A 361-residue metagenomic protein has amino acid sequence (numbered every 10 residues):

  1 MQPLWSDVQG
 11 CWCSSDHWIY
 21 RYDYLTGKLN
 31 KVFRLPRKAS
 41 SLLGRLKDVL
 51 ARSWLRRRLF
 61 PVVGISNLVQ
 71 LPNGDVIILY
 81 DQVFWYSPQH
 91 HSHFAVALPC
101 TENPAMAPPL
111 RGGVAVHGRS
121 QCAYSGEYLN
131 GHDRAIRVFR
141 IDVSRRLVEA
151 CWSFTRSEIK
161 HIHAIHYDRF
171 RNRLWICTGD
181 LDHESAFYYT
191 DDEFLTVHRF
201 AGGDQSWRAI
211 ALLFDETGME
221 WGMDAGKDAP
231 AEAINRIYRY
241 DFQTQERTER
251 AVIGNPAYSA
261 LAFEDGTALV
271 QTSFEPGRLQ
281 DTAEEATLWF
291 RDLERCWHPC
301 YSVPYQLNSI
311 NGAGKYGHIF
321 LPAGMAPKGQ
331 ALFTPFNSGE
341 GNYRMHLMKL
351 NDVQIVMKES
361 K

Functional and structural regions predicted by a protein language model:
M1-V8, S41-R45, W54-L71, P104-V116 (+4 more regions): Repeated scaffold domains used in trafficking and secretory/extracellular systems, primarily beta-propellers
V8-L46, Y80-H91: Beta-propeller domains
V8-Q9, N73-G74, R119-Q121, F170-N172 (+3 more regions): Short coil/turn segments that connect the beta-strands within blades of beta-propeller domains
S15-D16, L79-D81, S125-Y128, I176-G179 (+3 more regions): Recurrent small/Gly-Pro-centered beta-turn motifs in extracellular repeat architectures
D16-R21, Q82-S87, H132-F139, D182-Y189 (+3 more regions): Structural motif
V83, S87-G118, E149-F154: Asp-box/WD-like beta-propeller blade repeats and closely related beta-sheet repeat scaffolds
I210, D215-R236, E249-K315: Loop/turn-rich, solvent-exposed surfaces of beta-rich toroidal or solenoidal domains
Y316-K361: Blade-level signature of beta-propeller repeat domains, shared across WD40, Kelch, NHL, RCC1 and BNR/Asp-box propellers
